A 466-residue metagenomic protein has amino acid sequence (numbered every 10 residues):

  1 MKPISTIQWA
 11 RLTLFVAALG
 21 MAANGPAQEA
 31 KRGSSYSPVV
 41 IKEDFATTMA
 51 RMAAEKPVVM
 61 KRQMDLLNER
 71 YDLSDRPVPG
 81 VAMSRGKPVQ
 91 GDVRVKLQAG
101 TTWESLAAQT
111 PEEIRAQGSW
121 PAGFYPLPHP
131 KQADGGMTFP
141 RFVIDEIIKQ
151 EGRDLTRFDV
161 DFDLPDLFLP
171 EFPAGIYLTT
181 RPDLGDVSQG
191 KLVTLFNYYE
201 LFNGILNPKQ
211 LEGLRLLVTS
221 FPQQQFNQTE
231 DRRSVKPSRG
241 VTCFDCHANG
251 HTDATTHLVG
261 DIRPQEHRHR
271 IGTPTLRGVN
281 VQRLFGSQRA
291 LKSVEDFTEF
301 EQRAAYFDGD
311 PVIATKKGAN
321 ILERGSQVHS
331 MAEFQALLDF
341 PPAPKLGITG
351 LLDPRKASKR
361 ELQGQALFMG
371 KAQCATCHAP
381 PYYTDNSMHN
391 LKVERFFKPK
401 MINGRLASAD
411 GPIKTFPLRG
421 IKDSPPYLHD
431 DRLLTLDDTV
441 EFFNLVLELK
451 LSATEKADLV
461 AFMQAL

Functional and structural regions predicted by a protein language model:
K2-T13: Bacterial N-terminal signal peptides that target proteins for export
A27-L466: Periplasmic c-type cytochrome electron-transfer domains
